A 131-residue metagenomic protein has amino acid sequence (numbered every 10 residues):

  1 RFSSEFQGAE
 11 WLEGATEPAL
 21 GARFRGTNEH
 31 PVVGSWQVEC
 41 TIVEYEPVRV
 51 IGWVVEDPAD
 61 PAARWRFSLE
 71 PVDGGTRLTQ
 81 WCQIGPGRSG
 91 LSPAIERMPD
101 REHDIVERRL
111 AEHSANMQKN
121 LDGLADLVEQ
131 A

Functional and structural regions predicted by a protein language model:
R1-L20: Hydrophobic ligand-binding cavity/cleft-lining segments
T16-P18, V43-R49, S68-R77, D126 (+1 more regions): A short, structured loop/turn motif at beta-sheet edges
R23, Q37, V50, R64 (+1 more regions): Intrinsic-disorder/low-complexity, polar/charged segments enriched in Ser/Thr/Lys/Arg/Asp/Glu/Gln
R23-P31, I51-P58: Short beta-strand segments that buttress and anchor functional surface loops
N28, W53, Q80-C82, N120: Polar/charged side chains located within well-ordered beta-strands of beta-rich proteins
V33-V38, D60-A62: Short coil-to-beta-strand transition motifs
D57-A115: Beta-strand/loop substructures that line and gate deep hydrophobic ligand-binding cavities in soluble
H113-L124: Alpha-helical packing segments of well-folded alpha/beta enzyme cores
